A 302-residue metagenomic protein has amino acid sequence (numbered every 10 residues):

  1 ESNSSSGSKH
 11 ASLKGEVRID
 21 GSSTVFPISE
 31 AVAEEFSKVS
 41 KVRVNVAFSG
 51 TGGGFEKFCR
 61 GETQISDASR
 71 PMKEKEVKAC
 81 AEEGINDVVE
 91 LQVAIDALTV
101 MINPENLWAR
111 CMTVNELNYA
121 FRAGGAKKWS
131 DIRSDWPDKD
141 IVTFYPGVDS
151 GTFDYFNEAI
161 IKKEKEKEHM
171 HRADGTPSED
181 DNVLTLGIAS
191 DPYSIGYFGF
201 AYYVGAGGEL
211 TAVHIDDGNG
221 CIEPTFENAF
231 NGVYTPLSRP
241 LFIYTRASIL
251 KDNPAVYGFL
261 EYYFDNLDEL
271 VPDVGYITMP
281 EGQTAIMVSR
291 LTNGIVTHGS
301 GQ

Functional and structural regions predicted by a protein language model:
E1-Q302: Flexible loop/hinge segments at secondary-structure junctions
